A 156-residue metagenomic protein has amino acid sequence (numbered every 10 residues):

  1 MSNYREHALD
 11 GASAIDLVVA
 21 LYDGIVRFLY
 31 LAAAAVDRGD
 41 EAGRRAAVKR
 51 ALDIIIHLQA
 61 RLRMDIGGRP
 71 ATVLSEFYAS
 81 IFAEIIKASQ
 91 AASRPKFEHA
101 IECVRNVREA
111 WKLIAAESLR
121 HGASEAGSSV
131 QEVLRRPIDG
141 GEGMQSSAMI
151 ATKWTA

Functional and structural regions predicted by a protein language model:
M1-G11, I101-A156: Short terminal interaction segments
M1-L31, K96: Core of compact, soluble alpha-helical bundle domains
L9-V19, A42-R45, G68, T72: Short, solvent-exposed segments of well-ordered alpha helices
L21, F28, F77, F82-E84: TPR repeat positional signature
R44, A51, F97-A100: Solenoid-repeat scaffolds in large eukaryotic assemblies
H57-T72: Short, solvent-exposed, charged loop/turn and helix-capping segments that join or cap alpha-helices on peripheral
I85-I101: Amphipathic, charged alpha-helical scaffolds that flank and support histidine-based chemistry in signaling
